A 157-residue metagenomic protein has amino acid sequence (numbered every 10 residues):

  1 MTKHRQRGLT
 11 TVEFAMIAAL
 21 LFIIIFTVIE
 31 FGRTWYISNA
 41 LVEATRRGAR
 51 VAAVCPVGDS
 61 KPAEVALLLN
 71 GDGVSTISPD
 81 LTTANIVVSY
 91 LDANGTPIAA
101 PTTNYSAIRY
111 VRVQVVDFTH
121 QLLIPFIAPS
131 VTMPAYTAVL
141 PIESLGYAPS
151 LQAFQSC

Functional and structural regions predicted by a protein language model:
T2-L68: Alpha-helical assembly-interface signal, strongest on the long, hydrophobic N-terminal helix that forms
R47-C157: Short, conserved structural patches
